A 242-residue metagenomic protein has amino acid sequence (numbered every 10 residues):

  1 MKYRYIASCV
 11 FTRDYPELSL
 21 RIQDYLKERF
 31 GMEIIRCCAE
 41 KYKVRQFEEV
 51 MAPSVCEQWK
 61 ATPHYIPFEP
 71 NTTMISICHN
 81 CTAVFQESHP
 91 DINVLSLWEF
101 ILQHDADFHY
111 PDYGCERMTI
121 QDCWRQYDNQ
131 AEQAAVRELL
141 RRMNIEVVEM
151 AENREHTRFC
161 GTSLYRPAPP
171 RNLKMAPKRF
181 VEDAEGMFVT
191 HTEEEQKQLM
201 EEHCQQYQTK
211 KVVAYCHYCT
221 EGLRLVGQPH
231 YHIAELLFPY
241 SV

Functional and structural regions predicted by a protein language model:
M1-V242: Iron-sulfur cluster-binding electron-transfer modules in prokaryotic oxidoreductases
